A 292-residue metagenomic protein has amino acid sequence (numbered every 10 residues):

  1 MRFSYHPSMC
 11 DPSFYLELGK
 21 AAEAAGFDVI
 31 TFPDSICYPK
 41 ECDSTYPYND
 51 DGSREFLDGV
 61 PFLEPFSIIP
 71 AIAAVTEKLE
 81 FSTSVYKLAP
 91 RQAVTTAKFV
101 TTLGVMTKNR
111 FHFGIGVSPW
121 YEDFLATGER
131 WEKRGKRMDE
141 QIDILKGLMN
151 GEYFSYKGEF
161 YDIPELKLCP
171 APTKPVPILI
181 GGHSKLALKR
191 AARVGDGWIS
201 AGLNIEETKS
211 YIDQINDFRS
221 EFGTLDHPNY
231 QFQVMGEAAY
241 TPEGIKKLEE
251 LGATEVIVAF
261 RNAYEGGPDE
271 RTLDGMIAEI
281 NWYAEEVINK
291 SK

Functional and structural regions predicted by a protein language model:
M1-K292: Active-site-adjacent structural elements that line small-molecule/cofactor binding pockets in enzymes
